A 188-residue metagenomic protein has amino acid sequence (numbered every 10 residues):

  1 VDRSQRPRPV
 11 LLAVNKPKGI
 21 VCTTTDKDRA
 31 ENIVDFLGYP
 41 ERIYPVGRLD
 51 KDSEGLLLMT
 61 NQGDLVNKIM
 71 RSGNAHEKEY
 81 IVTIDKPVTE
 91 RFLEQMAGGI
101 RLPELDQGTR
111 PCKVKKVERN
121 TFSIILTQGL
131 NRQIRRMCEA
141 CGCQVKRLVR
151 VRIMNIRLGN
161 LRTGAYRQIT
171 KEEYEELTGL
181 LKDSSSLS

Functional and structural regions predicted by a protein language model:
V1-S188: Basic, flexible Lys/Arg- and Gly-enriched helix-loop patches that mediate nucleic-acid binding at interfaces with rRNA
